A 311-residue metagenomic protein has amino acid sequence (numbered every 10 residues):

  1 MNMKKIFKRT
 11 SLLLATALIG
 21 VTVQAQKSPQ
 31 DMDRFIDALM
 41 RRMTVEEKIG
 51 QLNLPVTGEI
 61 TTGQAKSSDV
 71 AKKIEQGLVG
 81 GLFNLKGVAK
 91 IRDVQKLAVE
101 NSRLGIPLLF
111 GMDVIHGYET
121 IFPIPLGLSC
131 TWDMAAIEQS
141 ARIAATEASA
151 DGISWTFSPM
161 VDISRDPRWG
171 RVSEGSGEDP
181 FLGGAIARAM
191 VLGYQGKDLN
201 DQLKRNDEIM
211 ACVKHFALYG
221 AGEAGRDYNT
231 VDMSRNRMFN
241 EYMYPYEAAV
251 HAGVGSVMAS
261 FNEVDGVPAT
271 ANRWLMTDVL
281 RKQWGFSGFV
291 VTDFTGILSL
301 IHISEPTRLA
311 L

Functional and structural regions predicted by a protein language model:
M1-S28: Bacterial Sec-dependent N-terminal signal peptides
Q24-S304, R308: Glycoside hydrolase catalytic-domain context in secreted enzymes
